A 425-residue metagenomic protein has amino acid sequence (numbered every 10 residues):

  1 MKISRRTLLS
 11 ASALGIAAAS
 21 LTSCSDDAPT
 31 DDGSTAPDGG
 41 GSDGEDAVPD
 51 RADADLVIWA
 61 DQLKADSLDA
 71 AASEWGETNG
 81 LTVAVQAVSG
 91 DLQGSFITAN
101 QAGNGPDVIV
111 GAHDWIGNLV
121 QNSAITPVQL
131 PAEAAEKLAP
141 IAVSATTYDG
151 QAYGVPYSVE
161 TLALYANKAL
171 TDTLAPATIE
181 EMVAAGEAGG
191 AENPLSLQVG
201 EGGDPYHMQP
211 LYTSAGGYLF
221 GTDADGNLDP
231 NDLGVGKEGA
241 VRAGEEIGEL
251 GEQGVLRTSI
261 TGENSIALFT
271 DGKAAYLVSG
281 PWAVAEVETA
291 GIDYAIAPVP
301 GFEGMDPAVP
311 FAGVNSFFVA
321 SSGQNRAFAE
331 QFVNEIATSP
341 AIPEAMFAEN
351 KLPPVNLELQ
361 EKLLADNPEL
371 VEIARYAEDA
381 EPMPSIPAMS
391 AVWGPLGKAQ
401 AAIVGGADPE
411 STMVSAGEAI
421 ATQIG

Functional and structural regions predicted by a protein language model:
K2-W115, A419-G425: Conserved N-terminal structural module of periplasmic/extracytoplasmic solute-binding proteins
D43-A47, H113-T161, A191, A295-A297: Hinge/lid segment of periplasmic solute-binding proteins
D55, A297, F347-G394: Long, aromatic- and glycine/proline-rich binding clefts that accommodate carbohydrate-like moieties
A71, E245-N325: Extracytoplasmic/periplasmic substrate-binding proteins
P106-D107, A135-K168, D306-V309, D379-I386: A structural signal for short loop-to-beta-strand junctions that line the ligand-binding cleft of periplasmic/secreted
Y153-Y157, L162, E181-D232, A274: Extracytoplasmic/periplasmic solute-binding protein
G226-T258: Glycine-centered hinge/linker elements that transmit conformational signals in sensory and ligand-binding systems
E378-G425: Conserved C-terminal helix/tail region of periplasmic/extracytoplasmic solute-binding proteins
